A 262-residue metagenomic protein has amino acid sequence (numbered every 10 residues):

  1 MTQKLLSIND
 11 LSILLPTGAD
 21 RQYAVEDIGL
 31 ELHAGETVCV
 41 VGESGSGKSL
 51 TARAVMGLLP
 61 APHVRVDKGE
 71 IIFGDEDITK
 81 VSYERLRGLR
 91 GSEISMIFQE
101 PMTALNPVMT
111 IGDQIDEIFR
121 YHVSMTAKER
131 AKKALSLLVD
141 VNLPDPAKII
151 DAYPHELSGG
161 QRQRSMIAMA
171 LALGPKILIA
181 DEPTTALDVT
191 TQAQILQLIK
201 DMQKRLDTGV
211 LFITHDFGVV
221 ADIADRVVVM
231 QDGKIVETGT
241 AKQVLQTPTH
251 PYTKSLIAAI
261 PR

Functional and structural regions predicted by a protein language model:
D77, E129-K148, I257-A258: Conserved ABC ATPase "signature" region
A152-L157, Q161: Conserved ABC ATPase signature
A172-K176: A short, proline-enriched helix->beta-strand linker immediately N-terminal to the Walker B motif in ABC-type P-loop
A193-L206, G218: Helical segment within the ABC ATPase nucleotide-binding domain
V220-D222: A short, surface-exposed alpha-helical micro-motif characterized by mixed small hydrophobic and charged/polar residues
T238-G239, T247: ABC ATPase "signature
